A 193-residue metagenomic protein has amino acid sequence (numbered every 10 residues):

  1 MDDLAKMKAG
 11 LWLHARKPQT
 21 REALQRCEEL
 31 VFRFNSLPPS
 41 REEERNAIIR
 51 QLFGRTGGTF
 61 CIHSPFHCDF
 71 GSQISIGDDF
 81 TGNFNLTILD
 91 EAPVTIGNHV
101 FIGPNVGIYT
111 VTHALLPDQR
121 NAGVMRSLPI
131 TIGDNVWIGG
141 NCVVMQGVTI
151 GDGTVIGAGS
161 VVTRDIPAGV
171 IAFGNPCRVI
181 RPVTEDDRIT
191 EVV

Functional and structural regions predicted by a protein language model:
M1-T59, C177-V193: Terminal amphipathic alpha-helical/low-complexity segments used for targeting or macromolecular assembly
G57, G133, P167: Short conserved AdoMet
F66-T149, N175-C177, R181-V193: Flexible, glycine/small-residue-enriched loop-and-beta-strand segment within the central core of proteins
W137, V155, I171-F173: Short-chain dehydrogenase/reductase
G151-T154, P167-G169: Conserved catalytic segment of ABC-fold P-loop ATPases
V162-T163: Short hydrophobic beta-strand element within catalytic cores of glycosyltransferases and related nucleotide-activated
